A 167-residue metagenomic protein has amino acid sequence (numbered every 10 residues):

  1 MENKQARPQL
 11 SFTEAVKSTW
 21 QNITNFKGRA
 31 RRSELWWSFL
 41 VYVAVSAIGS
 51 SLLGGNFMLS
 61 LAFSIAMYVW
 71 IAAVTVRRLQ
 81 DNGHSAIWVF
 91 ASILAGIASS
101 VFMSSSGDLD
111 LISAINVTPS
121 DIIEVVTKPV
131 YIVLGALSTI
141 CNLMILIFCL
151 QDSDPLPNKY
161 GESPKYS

Functional and structural regions predicted by a protein language model:
M1-Y42, M67, I71-I87, L146-S167: Membrane-interface extramembranous regions at the lipid-water interface
E2, Q21, I65, N116-P119 (+1 more regions): Residues at structural and domain junctions
A6-L10, S50-L53, S120, V130: Membrane-targeting and insertion segments and their boundary/processing signals
E14-A15, F57-M58, P119, V125: Generic signal for short, ordered secondary-structure residues within or immediately flanking folded domains
S33-T75, S85-D110, T127-L150: Hydrophobic alpha-helical transmembrane segments in multi-pass membrane proteins
L109-V126: Interfacial non-cytosolic loop connecting adjacent transmembrane helices
